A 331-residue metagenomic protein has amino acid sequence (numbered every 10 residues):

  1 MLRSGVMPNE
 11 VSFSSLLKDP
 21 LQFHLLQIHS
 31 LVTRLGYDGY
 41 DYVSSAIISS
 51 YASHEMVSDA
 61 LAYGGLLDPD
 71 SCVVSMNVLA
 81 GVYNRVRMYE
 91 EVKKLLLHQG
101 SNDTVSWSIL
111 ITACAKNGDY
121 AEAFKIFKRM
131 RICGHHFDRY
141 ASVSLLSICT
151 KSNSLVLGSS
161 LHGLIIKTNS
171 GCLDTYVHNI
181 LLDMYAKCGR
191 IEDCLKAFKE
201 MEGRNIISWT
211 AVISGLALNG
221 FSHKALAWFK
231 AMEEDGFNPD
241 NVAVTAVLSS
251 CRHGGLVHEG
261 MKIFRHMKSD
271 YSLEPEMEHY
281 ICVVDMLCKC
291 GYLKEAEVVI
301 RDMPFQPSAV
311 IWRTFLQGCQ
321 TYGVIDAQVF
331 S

Functional and structural regions predicted by a protein language model:
M1-I28, V32-S331: Alpha-helical hairpin repeat boundaries in alpha-solenoid proteins
